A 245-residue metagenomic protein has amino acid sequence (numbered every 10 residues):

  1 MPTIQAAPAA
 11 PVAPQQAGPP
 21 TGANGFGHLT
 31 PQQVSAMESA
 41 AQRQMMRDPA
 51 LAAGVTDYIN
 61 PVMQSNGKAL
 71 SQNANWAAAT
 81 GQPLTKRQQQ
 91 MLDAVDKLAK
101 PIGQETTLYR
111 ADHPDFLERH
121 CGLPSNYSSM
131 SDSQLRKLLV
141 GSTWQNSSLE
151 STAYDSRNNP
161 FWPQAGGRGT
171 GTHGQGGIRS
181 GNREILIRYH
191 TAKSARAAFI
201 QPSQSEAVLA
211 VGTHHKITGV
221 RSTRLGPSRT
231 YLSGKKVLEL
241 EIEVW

Functional and structural regions predicted by a protein language model:
M1-T21, W245: Non-Sec secretion/translocation targeting segments of pathogen effectors
G18-W245: Mono-ADP-ribosyltransferase
